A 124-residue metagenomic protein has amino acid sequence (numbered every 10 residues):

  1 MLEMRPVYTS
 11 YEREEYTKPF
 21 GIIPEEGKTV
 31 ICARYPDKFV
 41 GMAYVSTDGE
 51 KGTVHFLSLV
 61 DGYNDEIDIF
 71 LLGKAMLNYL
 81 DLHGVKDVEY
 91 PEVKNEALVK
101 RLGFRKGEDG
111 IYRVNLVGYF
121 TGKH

Functional and structural regions predicted by a protein language model:
M1-E25, K123-H124: Short amphipathic alpha-helix that is part of the acyltransferase structural core
E26-G41: Conserved beta-hairpin
E50-Y63, V114-V117: Conserved acetyl-CoA binding element of GNAT-fold acetyltransferases
N64-D81: Conserved acetyl-CoA-binding loop-helix of GNAT-fold acetyltransferases
L80-V93: Conserved GNAT acetyl-CoA-binding A-motif
V93-G110: Conserved active-site alpha-helix within GNAT-family acetyltransferase domains
E108-H124: C-terminal "cap" of GNAT-fold acetyltransferases
